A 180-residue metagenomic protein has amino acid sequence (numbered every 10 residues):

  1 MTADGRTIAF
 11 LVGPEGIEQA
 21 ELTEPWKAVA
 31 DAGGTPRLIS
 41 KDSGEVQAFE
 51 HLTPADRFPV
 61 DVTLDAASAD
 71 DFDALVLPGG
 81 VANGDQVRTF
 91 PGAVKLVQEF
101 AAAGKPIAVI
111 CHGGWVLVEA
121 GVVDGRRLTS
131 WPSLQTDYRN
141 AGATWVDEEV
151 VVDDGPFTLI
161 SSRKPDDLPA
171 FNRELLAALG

Functional and structural regions predicted by a protein language model:
M1-A103, I107, W115-R127, Q135-G180: Extended, subdomain-level signal for the structured scaffold at the beginning of enzyme domains
C111: Catalytic nucleophile serine of serine hydrolases, specifically the conserved "nucleophile elbow" pentapeptide
